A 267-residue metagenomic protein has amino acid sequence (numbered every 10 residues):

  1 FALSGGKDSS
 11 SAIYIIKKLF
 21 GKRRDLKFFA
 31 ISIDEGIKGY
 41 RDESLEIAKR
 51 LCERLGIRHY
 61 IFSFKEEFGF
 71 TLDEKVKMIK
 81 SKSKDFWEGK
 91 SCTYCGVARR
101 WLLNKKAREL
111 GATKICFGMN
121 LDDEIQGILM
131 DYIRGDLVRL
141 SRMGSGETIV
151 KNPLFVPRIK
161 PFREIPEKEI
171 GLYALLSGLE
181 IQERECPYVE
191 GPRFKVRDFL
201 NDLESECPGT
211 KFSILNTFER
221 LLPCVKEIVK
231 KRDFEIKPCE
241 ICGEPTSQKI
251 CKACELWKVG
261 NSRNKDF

Functional and structural regions predicted by a protein language model:
F1-R142, E167-S177, C251: ATP-dependent adenylation/nucleotidyltransferase module used to activate substrates
H59, T246, K258: Cys/His-rich microdomains that often coordinate metals
D122-S205: Catalytic subdomain that performs nucleotidyl-dependent activation
P187-P192, N216-R220, F234-E235: Small/polar glycine-rich anion-binding or flexible loop at a beta-alpha turn
F199-L221: An accessory alpha-helical subdomain
P223-E235, I241-T246: Short, flexible, mixed-charge glycine/proline-rich loop motifs that serve as phosphate/nucleic-acid-contacting
P238-C242, C251-C254: Short cysteine-rich clusters marking metal-coordination/redox-active sites
A253-D266: Short Cys/His-rich micro-motifs in 6-15 aa windows
